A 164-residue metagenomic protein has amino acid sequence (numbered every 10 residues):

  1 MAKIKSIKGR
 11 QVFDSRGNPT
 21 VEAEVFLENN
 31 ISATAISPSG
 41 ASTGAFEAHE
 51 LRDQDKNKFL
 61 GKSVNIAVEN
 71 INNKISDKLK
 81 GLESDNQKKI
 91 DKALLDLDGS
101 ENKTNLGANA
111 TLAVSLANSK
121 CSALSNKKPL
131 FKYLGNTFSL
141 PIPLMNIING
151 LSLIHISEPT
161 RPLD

Functional and structural regions predicted by a protein language model:
M1-P19: Short, Gly/Pro- and small/polar-rich lid/capping loops
F13-S15, P19, G99-N118, P143-L153: Glycine/serine-rich anion-binding loops at beta->alpha junctions that coordinate negatively charged ligand groups
V21-V25: Short beta-strand scaffold segments in enzyme catalytic cores
F26-I31: Short acidic-glycine loop/turn motifs at beta-strand connectors
S32-I36: Well-ordered beta-strand positions in beta-sheet-rich domains
P38-K128: Metal- or metallocofactor-binding catalytic centers and their adjacent structured scaffolds across diverse enzyme
A123, K127-L144: Glycine/threonine-rich beta-strand-loop-alpha-helix active-site module that forms ligand/phosphate-binding
I154-D164: Single conserved hydrophobic/aromatic residue that forms the stacking wall/gate of nucleotide- or nucleobase-binding
